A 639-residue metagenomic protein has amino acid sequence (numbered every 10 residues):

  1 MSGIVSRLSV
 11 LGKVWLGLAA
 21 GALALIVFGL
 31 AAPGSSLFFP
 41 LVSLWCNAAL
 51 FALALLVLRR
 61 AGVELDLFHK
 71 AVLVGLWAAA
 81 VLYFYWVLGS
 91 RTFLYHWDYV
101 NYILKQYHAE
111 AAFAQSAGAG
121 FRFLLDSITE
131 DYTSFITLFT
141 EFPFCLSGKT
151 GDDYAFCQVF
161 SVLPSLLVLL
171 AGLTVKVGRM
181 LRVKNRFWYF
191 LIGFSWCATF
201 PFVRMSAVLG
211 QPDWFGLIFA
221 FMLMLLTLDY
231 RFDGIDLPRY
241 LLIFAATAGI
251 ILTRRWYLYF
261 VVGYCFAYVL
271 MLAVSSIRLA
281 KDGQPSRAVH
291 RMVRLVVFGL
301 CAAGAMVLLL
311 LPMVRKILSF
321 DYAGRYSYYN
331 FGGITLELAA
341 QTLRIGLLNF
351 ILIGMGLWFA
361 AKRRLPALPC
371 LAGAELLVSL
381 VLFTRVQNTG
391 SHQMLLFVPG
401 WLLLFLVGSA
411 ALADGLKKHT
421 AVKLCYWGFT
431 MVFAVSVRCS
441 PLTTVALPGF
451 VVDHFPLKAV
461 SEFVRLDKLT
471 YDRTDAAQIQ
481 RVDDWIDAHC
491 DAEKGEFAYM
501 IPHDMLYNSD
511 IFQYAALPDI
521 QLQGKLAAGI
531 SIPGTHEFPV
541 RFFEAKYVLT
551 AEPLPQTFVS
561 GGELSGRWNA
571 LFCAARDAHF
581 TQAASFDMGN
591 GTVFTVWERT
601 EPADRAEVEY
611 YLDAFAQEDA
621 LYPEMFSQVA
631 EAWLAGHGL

Functional and structural regions predicted by a protein language model:
M1-W86, H290-C301: Start-transfer (signal-anchor) and selected internal transmembrane alpha helices of multi-pass inner/ER membrane
S9-V10, K70-V74, F187-L191, L241-A245 (+6 more regions): Signature aromatic-anchored transmembrane alpha helix within multi-pass, membrane-resident enzymes that catalyze glycan
L55-L58, D153-K184, M222, G354-A361: Transmembrane-helix motifs of polytopic, lipid-linked glycan transferases
G89-V100, A114-L138, C157-F160, M205 (+1 more regions): Membrane-proximal lumenal/periplasmic loop motifs of glycosylation machinery
Y102, H108, F260-V261, C265-M271 (+2 more regions): Transmembrane-lumen/periplasm boundary regions of multi-pass, lipid-linked membrane glycan transferases
E130-L169, F190, S206, G346: Loop-to-helix entry region of an early transmembrane alpha helix in multi-pass inner-membrane enzymes
F202-F215: Short acidic/glycine- and proline-prone juxtamembrane loop motifs at membrane-interface regions of multi-pass membrane
R465-M500, M505, Y514-L639: C-terminal luminal/periplasmic domains and tails of membrane-associated envelope-modifying transferases
